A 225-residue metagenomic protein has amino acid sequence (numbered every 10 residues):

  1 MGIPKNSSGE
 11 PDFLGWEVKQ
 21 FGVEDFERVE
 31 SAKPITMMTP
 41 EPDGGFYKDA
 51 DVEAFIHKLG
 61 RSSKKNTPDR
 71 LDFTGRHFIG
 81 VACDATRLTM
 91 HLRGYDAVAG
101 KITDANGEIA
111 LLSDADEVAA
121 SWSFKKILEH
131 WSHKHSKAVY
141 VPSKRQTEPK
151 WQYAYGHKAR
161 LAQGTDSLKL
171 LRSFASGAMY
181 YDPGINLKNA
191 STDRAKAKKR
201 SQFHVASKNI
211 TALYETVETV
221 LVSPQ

Functional and structural regions predicted by a protein language model:
M1-L14, Q20-Q225: Nucleic-acid endonuclease domains
